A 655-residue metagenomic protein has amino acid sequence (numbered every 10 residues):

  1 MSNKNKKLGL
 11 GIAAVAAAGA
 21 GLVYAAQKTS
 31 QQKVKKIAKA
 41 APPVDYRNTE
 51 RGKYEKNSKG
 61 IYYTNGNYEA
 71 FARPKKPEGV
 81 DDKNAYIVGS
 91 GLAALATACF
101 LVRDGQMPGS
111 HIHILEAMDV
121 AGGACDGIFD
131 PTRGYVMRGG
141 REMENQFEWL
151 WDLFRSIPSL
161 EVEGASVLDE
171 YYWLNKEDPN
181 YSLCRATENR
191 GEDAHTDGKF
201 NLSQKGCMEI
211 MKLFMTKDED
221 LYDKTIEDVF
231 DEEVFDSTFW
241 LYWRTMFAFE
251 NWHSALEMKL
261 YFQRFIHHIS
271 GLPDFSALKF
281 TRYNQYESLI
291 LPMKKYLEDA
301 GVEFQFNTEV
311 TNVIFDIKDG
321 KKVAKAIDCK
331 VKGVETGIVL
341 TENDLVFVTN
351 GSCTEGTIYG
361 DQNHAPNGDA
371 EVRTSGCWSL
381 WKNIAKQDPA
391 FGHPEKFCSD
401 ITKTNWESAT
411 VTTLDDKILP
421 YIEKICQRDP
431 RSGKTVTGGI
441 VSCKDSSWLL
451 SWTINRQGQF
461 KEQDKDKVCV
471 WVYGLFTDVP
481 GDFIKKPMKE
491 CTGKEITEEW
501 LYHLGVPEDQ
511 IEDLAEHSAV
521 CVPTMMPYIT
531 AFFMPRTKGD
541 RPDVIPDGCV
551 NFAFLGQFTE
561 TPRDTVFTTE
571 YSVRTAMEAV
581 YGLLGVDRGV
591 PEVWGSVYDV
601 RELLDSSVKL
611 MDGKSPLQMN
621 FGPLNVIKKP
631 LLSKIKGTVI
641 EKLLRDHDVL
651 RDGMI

Functional and structural regions predicted by a protein language model:
N5-A85, R103-G109, L610-I655: Extreme N-terminal leader/targeting segments of oxidoreductases
G89-G91: Glycine-rich Rossmann-fold phosphate-binding loop(s) that bind the pyrophosphate of adenine dinucleotide cofactors
A94: N-terminal Rossmann-fold NAD(P) dinucleotide-binding loop
V102-F129: Glycine-rich FAD pyrophosphate-binding loop
T132-W173: Conserved FAD-binding subdomain of flavin-dependent enzymes
L160-H267, K279-F280: Rossmann-like flavin
Q263-L345, N350-G351, N363-H364, D369-W378: Helical element adjacent to the flavin cofactor pocket in flavoenzyme catalytic cores
I266-T281, N343-L345, N350-T575, Y581-G595: C-terminal segments that line or cap access tunnels to active or ligand-binding sites in enzymes and enzyme-associated
